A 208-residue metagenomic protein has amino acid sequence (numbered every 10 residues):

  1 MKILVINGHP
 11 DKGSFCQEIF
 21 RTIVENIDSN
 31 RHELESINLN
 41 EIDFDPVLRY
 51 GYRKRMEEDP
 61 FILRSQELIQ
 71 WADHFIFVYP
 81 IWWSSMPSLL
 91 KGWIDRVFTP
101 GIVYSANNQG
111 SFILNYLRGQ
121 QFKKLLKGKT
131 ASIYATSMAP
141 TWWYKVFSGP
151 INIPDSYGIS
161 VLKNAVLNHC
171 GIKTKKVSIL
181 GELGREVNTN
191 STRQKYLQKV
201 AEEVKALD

Functional and structural regions predicted by a protein language model:
M1-A106, V187, Q194-D208: N-terminal beta1-alpha1-beta2 submodule of the flavodoxin-like/Rossmannoid cofactor-binding fold
V5, L34-S36, I133, T174-I179: Conserved beta-strand scaffold positions in the cores of enzyme catalytic domains, especially in NTP/NDP-utilizing
N7-H9, S137-M138, G181-G184: Short, histidine-centered active-site or binding-site loop motifs used for metal coordination, general acid-base
V24-N30, L126-A131, H169-C170: A short, structured loop/turn motif at beta-sheet edges
L39, Q121, K175: Residue-level signal for pocket-adjacent positions within structured domains
D43, Q121-F122, N168: Glycine-rich, flexible loop/turn motifs
E57-V161: Helix-loop-strand module that forms the ligand-binding subsite of alpha/beta enzymes
W143-D208: Glycine-rich phosphate/pyrophosphate-binding loop and the adjoining helix
